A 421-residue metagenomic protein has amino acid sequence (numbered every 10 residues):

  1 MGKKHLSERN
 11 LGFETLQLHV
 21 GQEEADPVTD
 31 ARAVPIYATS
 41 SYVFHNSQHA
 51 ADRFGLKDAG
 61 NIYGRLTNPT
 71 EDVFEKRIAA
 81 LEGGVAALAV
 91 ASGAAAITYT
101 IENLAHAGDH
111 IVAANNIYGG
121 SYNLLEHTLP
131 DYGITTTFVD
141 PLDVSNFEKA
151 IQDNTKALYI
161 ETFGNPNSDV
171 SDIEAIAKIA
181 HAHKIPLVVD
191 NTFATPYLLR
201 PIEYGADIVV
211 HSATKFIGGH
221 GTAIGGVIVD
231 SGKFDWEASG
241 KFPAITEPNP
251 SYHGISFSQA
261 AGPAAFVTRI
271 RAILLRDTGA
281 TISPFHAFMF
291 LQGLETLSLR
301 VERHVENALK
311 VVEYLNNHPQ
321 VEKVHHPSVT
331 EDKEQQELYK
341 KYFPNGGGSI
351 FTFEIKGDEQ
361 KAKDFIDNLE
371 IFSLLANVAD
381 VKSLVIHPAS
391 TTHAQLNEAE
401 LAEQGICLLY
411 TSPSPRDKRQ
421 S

Functional and structural regions predicted by a protein language model:
G2-N68, K76-R77, L409-S412: N-terminal "arm"/small-domain region of PLP-dependent enzymes with the aminotransferase-like
L6-E8, A25, A87-H318, H325: Conserved PLP-enzyme active-site core in the AAT-like
Q17-A25, H211-S212, L274-R276, A308-V311 (+2 more regions): Glycine-rich, charged/polar anion/phosphate-binding loops that engage phosphate groups from diverse ligands
A25, V43-S47, D235-W236, L297 (+3 more regions): Short, acidic Gly/Pro/Ser/Thr-rich loop/turn segments
N46-A95, G120-T128: Conserved N-terminal alpha-helix of the aminotransferase class I/II PLP-enzyme fold
A59, V85, H286, F290 (+3 more regions): Short amphipathic alpha-helical segments
V301, L309, N316, Q320-L408: Conserved C-terminal alpha-helix-loop-beta "cap" of PLP-dependent enzymes that closes/shapes the active-site mouth
Y410-Q420: Conserved small/polar residues in nucleotide/adenosyl-binding loops
